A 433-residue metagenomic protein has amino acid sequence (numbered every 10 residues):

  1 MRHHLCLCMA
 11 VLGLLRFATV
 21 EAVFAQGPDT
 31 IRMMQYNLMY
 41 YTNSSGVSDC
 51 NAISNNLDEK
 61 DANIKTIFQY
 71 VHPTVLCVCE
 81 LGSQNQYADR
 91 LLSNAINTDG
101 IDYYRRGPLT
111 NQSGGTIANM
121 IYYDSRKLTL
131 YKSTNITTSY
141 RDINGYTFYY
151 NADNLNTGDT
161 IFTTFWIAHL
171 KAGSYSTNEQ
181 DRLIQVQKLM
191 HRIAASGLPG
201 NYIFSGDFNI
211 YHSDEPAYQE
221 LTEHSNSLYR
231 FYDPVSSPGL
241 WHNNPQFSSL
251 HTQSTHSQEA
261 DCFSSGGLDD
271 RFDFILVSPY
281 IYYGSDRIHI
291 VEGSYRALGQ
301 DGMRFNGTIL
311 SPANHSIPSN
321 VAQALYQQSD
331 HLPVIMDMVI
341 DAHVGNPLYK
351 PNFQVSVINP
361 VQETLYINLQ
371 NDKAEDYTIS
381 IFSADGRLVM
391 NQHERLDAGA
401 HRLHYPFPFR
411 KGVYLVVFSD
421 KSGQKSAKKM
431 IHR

Functional and structural regions predicted by a protein language model:
M1-P28, N346-P347: Bacterial Sec-dependent N-terminal signal peptides
Q26-A342: Divalent cation-coordinating acidic motifs and surrounding scaffolds that mediate Ca2+/Mg2+/Mn2+/Zn2+-dependent binding
E80, A88, V357-N359, N368-K373 (+2 more regions): Non-cytosolic beta-sheet module surface loops
G200, E375-T378, Y414: Short beta-strand/loop motifs in extracellular/secreted proteins, especially within beta-sandwich accessory domains
I340-P360, T364-Y366, Q370-D372, R387: Residue-level detector of functionally pivotal "anchor" positions at catalytic/ligand-binding pockets or at interdomain
I381-V389, Y414: Short, glycine-anchored, charge-dense loop/turn motifs used at functional sites
N391, L396-A398, H404, F409-R433: C-terminal tail/sorting-segment detector
